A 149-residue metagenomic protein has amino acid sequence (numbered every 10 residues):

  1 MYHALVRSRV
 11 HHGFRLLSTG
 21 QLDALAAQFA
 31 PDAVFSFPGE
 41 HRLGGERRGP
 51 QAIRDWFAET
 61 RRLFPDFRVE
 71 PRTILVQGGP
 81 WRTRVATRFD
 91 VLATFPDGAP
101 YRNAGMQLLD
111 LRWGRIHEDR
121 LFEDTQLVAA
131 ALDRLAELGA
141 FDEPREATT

Functional and structural regions predicted by a protein language model:
M1-T149: C-terminal and inter-domain tail/linker signature
